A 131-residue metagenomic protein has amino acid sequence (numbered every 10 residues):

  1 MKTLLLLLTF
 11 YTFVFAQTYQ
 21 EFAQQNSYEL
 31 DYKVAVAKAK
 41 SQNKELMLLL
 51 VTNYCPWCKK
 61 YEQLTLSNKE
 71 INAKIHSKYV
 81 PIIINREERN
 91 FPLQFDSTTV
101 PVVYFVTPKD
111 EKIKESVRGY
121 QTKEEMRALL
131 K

Functional and structural regions predicted by a protein language model:
T3-F13: Sec-dependent N-terminal signal peptides
V14-T18: Boundary at the C-terminal end of the N-terminal hydrophobic targeting segment
Q24-E29, L50, I71-R89: Thiol-based oxidoreductase modules, predominantly thioredoxin-like and allied folds used for disulfide exchange
S27-K44, I75: A short beta-strand-turn-helix
Q42-N53: Short active-site neighborhood of thiol/selenol oxidoreductases, capturing the structured segment around
C55-K59, V103: The canonical Cys-X-X-Cys-His
C58-K74: Typically the conserved alpha-helix immediately C-terminal to a functionally engaged Cys/Sec in thioredoxin-like
T98-K131: Non-catalytic, surface beta->alpha helical segment in thiol-disulfide oxidoreductase systems
